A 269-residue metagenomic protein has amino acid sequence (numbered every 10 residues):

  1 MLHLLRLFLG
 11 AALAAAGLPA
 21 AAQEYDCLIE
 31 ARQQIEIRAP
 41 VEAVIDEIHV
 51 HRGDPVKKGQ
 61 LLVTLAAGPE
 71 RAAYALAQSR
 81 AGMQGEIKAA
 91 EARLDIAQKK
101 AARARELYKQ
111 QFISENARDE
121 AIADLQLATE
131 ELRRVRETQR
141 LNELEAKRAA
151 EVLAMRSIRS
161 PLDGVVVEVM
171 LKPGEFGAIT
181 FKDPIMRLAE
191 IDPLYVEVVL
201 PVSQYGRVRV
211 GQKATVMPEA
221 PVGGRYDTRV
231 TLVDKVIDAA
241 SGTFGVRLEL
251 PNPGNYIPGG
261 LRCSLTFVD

Functional and structural regions predicted by a protein language model:
M1-L9: Bacterial N-terminal signal peptides that target proteins for export
Q23-S79, Q110, N116, V169-K172 (+2 more regions): Long, amphipathic coiled-coil "stalk"/hairpin helices in large membrane-associated assemblies
D46-H49, P55-L61, V152, S157-S203: Surface-exposed patches in structured soluble domains
K57-S160, E197: Amphipathic alpha-helical coiled-coil/rod segments that serve as protein-protein coupling scaffolds
L61, A66-G68, K182, E219 (+2 more regions): Short, surface-exposed secondary-structure boundary micro-motifs
P193, G224-D269: Structural microfeature recognizing short secondary-structure transition sites
V210-D227, N255: Low-complexity, intrinsically disordered, polar/proline/glycine/glutamine-rich protein-protein interaction regions
